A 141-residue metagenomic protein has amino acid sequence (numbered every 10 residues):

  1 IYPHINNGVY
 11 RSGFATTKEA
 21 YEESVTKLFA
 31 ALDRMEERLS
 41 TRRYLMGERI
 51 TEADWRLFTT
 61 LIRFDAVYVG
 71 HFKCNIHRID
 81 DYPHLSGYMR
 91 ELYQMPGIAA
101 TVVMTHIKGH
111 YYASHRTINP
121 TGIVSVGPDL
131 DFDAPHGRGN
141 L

Functional and structural regions predicted by a protein language model:
I1-L141: C-terminal alpha-helical interaction module
